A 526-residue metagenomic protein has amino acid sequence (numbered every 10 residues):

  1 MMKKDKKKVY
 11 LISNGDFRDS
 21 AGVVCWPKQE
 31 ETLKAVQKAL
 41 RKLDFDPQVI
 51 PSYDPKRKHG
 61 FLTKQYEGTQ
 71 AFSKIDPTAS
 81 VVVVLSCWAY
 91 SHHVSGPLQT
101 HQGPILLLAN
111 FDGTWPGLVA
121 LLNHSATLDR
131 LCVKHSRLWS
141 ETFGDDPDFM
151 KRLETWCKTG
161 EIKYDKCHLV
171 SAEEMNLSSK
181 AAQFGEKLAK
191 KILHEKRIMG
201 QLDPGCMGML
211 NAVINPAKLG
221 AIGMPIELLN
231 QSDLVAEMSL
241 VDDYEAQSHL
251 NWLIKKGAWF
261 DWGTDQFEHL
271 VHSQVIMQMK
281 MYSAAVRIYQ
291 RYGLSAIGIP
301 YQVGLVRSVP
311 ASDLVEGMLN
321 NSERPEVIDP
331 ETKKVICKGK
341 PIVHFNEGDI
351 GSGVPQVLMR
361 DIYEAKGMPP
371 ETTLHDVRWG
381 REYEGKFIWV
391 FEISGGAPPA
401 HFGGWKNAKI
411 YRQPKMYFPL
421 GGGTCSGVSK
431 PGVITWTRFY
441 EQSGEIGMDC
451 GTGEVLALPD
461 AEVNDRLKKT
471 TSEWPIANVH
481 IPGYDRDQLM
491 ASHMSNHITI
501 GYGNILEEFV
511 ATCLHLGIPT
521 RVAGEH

Functional and structural regions predicted by a protein language model:
M1-H526: An N-terminal assembly and electron-transfer interface module characteristic of large anaerobic redox and radical
